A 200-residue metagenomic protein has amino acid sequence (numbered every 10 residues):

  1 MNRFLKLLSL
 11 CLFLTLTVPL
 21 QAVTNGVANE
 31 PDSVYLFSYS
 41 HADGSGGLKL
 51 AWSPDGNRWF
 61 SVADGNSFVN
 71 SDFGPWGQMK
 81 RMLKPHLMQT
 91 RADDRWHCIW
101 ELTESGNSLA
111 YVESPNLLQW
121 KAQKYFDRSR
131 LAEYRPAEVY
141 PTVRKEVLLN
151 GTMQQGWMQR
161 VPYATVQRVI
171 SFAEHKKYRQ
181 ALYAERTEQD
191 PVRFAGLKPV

Functional and structural regions predicted by a protein language model:
M1, A22-V200: Carbohydrate-active catalytic/glycan-binding domains of CAZyme proteins, especially the secreted or lumenal ectodomains
M1-S9: Bacterial N-terminal signal peptides that target proteins for export
L8-P19: Bacterial N-terminal signal peptides
